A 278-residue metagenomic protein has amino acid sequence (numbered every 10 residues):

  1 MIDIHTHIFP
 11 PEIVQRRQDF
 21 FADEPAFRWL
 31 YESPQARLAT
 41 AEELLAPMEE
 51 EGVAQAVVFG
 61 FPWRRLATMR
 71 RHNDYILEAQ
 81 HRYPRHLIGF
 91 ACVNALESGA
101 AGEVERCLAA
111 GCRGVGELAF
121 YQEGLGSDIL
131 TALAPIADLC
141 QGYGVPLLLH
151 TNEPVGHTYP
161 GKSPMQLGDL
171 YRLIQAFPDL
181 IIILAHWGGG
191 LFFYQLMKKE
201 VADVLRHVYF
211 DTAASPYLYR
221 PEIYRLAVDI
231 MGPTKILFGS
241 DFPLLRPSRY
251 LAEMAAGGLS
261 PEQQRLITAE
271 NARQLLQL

Functional and structural regions predicted by a protein language model:
I2-I4, P11-Q55, E105, R225-L226 (+2 more regions): Mid-to-C-terminal alpha-helical segments outside catalytic/metal-binding sites
D3, V57-G60, C92, I183-H186 (+3 more regions): Short beta-strand segments
H5, M48, I76, C107 (+7 more regions): Conserved, mostly hydrophobic/aromatic
F9-E12, W63-L66, A95-G99, Q122-E123 (+4 more regions): Active-site environment of divalent metal-dependent phosphoester hydrolases
I13-Q18, R70, G102-E103, P160-K162 (+3 more regions): Short aromatic-enriched loop/helix-cap "lid" or pocket-rim segments at secondary-structure transitions that line
A39-L45, N73-L77, A100-G102, Q166-L170 (+2 more regions): Alpha-helical scaffolding within the catalytic cores of extracellular/periplasmic polymer-degrading hydrolases
A54-Q55, W63-V155, Y159: Active-site gating/metal-coordination segments in enzymes
R113-G114, A119, S127-L237: Catalytic pocket-lining loop regions of alpha/beta-barrel enzymes, especially the amidohydrolase/enolase/GH5 lineages
